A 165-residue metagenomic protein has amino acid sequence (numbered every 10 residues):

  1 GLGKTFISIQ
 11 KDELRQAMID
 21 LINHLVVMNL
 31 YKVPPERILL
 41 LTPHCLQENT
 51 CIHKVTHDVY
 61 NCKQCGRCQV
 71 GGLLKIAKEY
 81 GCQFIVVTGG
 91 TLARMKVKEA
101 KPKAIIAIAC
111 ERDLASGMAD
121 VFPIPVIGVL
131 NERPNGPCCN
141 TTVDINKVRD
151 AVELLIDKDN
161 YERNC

Functional and structural regions predicted by a protein language model:
G1-I38: Electropositive, gly/pro-rich neighborhoods at or near active sites that engage anionic ligands
L30-Y80: Redox- and metal-dependent alpha/beta enzyme cores, enriched for Fe-S-associated oxidoreductases and cofactor-handling
L41-P43, I85-G90, I106-C110: Short His-Asn-centered micro-motif
H53-K54, K98, G117-D120: Short amphipathic alpha-helical segments
Y60-C62, G117-P134: A short, gly/pro- and small-residue-rich
V70, A93-M95, D113-S116: Short, well-ordered alpha-helical microsegments
K101-K103: Proline-aspartate-enriched helix->loop->beta-strand connector
I127-C165: Ser/Thr/Gly-rich flexible loops in soluble cytosolic domains mediating phosphotransfer, phosphorylation
